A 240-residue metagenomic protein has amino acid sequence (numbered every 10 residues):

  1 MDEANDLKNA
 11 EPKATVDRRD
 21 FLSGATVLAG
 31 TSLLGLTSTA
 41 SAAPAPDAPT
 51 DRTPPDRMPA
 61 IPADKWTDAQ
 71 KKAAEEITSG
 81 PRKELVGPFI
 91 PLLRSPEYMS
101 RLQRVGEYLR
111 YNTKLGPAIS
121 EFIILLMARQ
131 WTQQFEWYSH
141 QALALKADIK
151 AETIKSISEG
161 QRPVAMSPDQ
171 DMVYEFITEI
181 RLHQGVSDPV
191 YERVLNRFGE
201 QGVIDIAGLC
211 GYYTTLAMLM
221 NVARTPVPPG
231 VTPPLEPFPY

Functional and structural regions predicted by a protein language model:
M1-V16, V27-A29: N-terminal secretory signal peptides
D2-E3, L22, L28-S32, A43-Y240: Hydrophobic alpha-helical segments
